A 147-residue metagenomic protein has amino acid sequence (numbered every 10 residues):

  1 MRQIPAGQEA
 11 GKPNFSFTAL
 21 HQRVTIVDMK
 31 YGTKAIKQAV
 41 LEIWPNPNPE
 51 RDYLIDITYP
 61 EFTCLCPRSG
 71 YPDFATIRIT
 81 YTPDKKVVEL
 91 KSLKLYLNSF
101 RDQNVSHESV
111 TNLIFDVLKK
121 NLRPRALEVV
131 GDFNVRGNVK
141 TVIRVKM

Functional and structural regions predicted by a protein language model:
P5, E9-A10: Short, low-complexity intrinsically disordered segments enriched in A/P/G/S/L with frequent Arg, especially at protein
F15-M147: N-terminal intrinsically disordered, cationic/polar leader segments that include organellar targeting peptides
